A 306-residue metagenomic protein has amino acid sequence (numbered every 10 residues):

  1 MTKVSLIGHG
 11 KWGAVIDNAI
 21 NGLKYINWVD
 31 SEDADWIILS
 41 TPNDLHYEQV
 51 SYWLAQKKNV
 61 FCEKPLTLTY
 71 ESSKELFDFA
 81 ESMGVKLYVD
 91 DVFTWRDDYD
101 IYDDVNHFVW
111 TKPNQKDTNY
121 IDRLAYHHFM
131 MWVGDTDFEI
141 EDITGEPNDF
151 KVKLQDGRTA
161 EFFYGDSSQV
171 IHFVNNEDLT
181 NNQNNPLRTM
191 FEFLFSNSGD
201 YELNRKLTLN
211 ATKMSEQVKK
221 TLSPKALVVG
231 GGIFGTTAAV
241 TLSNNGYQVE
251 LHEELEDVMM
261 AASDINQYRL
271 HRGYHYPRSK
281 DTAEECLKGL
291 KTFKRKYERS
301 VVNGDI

Functional and structural regions predicted by a protein language model:
M1-E32: N-terminal Rossmann-like dinucleotide-binding module
L6, T67-D117: A contiguous active-site-proximal alpha/beta segment in oxidoreductase catalytic domains
I16, E32-F61, P65-F79: Beta-loop-alpha module in the N-terminal Rossmann-like domain of NAD(P)-dependent dehydrogenases, especially those
I16, K225-E250: N-terminal Rossmann-like FAD-binding beta1-loop-alpha1 element of flavoenzymes
W36-T41, L194-L222: C-terminal helix-rich "cap/oligomerization" subdomain common to oxidoreductases
T111-S167, K206-L209: Rossmann-like dinucleotide-binding domain that binds NAD(P)(H)
S243-D264: Glycine-rich FAD pyrophosphate-binding loop
Q267-I306: Dinucleotide-binding Rossmann-like beta1-alpha1 core, especially the glycine-rich loop that anchors the ADP
